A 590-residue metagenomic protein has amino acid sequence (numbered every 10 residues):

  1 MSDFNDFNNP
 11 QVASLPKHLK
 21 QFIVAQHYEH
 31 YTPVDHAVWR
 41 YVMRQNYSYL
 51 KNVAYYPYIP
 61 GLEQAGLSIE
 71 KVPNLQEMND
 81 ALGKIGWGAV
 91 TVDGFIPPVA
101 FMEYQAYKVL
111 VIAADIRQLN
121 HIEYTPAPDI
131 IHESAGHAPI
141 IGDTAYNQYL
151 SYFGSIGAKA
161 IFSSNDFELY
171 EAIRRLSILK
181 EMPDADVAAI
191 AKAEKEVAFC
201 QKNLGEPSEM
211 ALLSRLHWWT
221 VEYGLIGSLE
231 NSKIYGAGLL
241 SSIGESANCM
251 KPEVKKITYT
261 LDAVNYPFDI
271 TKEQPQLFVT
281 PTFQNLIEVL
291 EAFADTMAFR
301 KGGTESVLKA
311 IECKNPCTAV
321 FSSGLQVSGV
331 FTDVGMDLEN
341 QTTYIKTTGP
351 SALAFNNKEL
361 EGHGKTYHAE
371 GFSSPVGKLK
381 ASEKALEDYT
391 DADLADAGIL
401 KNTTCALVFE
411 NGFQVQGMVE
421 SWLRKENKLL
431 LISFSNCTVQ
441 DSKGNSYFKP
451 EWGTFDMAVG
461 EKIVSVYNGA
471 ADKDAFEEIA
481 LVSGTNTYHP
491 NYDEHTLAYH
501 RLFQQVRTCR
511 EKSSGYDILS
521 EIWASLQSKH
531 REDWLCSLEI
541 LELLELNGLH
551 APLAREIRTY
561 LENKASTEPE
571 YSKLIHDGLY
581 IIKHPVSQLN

Functional and structural regions predicted by a protein language model:
M1, L229-D295: A recognition module on extended beta-rich or small alphabeta surfaces enriched in W/G with H and D/E
M1-Y170, R174-I190, E312-P316, V320-G548 (+1 more regions): The feature captures two recurrent sequence modes
K71, L75, E206-E209, L213 (+1 more regions): Active-site-proximal structural scaffolding
N79-K84, S151, S155, A211-I226 (+1 more regions): Short, hydrophobic/amphipathic alpha-helical patches that form generic packing surfaces within helical domains
I85, A89, I156, A160-S164 (+3 more regions): Short secondary-structure junctions and interdomain/linker hinges
Y170, D184-S228, G236, L308-K309: Extended, Lys/Arg-enriched charged tracts that mediate electrostatic binding to polyanionic substrates
L212, G227-L229, V327-S328, D333: Amphipathic, interaction-prone secondary-structure segments
V264-V327, T342: C-terminal regulatory/linker segments that are acidic, Ser/Thr- and Pro-rich and often disordered or coiled-coil
